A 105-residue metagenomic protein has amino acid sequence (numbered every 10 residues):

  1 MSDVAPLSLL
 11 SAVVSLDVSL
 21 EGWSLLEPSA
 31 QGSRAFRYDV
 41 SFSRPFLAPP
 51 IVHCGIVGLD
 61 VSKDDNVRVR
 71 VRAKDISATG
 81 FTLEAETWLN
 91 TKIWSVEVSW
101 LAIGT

Functional and structural regions predicted by a protein language model:
M1-I51, V57-S62, V67-T105: Extracellular receptor-binding modules and their adjoining Ser/Thr/Gly/Asp/Asn-rich linkers
